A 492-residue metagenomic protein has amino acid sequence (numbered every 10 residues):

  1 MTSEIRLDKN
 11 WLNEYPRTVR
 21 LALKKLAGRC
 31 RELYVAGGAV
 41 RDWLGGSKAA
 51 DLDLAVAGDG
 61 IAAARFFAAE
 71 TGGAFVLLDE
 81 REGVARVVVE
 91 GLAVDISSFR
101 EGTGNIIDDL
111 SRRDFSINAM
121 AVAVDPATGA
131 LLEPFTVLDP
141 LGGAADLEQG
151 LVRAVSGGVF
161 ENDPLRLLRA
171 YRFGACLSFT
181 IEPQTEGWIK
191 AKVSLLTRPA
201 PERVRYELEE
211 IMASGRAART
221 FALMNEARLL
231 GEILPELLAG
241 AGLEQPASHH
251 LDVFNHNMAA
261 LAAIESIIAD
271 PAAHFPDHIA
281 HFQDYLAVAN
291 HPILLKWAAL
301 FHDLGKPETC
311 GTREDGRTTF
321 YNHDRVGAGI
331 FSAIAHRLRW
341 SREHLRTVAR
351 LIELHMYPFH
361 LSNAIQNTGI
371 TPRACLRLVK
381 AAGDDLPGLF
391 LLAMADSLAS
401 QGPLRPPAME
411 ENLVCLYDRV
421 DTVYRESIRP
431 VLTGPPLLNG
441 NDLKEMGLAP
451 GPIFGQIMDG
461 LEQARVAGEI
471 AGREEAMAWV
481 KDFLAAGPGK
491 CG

Functional and structural regions predicted by a protein language model:
M1-G492: Catalytic cores of the polymerase beta-like nucleotidyltransferase superfamily and closely associated nucleotide
